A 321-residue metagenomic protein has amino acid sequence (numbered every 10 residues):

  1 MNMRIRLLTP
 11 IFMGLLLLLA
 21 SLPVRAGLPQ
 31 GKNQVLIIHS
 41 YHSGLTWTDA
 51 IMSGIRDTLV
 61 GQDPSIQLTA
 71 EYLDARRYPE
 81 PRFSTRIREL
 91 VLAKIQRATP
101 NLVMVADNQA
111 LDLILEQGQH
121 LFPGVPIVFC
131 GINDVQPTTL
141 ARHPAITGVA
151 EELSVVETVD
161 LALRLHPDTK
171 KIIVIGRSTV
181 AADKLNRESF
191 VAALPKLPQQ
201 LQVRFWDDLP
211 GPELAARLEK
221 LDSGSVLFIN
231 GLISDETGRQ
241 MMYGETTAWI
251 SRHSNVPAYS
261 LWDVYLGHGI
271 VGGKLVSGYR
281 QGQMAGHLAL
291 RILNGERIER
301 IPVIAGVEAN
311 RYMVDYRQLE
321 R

Functional and structural regions predicted by a protein language model:
N2-T9, L18-R321: Short hydrophobic alpha-helices and adjacent helix-cap/hinge residues
L15: Acidic, two-metal ion nucleic-acid-processing modules in DNA metabolism proteins
